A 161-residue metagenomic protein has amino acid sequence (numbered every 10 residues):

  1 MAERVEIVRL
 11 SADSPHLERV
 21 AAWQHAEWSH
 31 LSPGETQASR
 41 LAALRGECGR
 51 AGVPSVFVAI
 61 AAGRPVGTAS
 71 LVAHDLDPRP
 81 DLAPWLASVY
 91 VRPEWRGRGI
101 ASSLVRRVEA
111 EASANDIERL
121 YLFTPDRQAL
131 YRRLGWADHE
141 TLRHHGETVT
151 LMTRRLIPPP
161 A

Functional and structural regions predicted by a protein language model:
M1-R19, P158-A161: Conserved N-terminal entry element of GNAT/NAT acetyltransferase domains
S29-I60, V66: Active-site rim helix/loop that mediates acceptor-substrate recognition in acyltransferases
P54, E147-M152: Short hydrophobic/aromatic beta-strand or adjacent loop that forms the aromatic wall/cage of a ligand/substrate-binding
V56-V58, R64-H74, W85, Y90: Conserved beta-strand in the GNAT
V89, L120-L122: Conserved hydrophobic beta-strand within the GNAT/NAT acetyltransferase core sheet that lines the active-site cleft
W95, G99-R107: Conserved acetyl-CoA pyrophosphate-binding loop and the N-cap/start of the following alpha-helix in GNAT-like
A114, E118, P125-T148: Conserved active-site alpha-helix within GNAT-family acetyltransferase domains
